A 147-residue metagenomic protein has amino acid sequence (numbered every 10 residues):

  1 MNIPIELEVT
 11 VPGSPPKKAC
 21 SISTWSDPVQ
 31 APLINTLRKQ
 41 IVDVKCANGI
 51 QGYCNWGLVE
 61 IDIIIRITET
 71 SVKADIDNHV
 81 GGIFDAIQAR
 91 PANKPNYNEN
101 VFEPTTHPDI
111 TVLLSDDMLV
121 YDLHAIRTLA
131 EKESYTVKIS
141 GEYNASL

Functional and structural regions predicted by a protein language model:
M1-L147: Acidic, proline/glycine-enriched N-terminal capping motif
